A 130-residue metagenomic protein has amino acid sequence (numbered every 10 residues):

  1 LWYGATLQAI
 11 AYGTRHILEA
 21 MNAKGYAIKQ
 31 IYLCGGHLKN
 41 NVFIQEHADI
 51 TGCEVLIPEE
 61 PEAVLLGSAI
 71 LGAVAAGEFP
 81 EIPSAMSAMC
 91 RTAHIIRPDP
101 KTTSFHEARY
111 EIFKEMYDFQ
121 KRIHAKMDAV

Functional and structural regions predicted by a protein language model:
L1-V130: Glycine/Thr-rich phosphate-binding loops that ligate phosphate moieties of nucleotide and other phosphorylated ligands
